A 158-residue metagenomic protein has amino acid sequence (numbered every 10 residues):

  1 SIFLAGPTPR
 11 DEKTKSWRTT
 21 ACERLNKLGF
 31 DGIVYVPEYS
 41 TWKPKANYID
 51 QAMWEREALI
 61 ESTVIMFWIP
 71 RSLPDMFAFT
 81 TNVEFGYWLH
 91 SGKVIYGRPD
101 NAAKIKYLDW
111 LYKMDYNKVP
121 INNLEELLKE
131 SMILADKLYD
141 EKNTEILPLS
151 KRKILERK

Functional and structural regions predicted by a protein language model:
S1-K158: Conserved catalytic or regulatory cores that recognize and/or transform ribose-phosphate-containing ligands
